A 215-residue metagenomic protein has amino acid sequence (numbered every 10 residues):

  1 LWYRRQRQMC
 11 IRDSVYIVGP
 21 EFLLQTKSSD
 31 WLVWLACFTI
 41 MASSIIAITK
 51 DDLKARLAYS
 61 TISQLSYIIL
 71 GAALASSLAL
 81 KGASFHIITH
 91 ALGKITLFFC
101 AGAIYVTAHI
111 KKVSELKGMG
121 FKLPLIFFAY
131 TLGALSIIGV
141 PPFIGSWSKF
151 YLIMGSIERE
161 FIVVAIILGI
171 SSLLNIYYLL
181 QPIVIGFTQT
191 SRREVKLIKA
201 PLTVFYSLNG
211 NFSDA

Functional and structural regions predicted by a protein language model:
L1-D13: Single conserved hydrophobic/aromatic residue that forms the stacking wall/gate of nucleotide- or nucleobase-binding
R4-R5, S28-A75: Internal transmembrane alpha-helices of multipass membrane proteins
V15-S28, I68-H86, G155-V163: Helix-coil boundary and interhelical linker segments in multi-pass alpha-helical membrane proteins
L24-T39, I87-I95: Structural signature of hydrophobic alpha-helical transmembrane segments
D30-F38, S77, M119-A129, E158-V163 (+1 more regions): Membrane-interfacial loop-to-helix junctions in multi-pass transporters
A42-I48, L132-P142: Transmembrane alpha-helix interface/packing and boundary motifs in multi-pass membrane proteins, characterized by
T61, A101, G145-G155: Re-entrant/interfacial helical elements at transmembrane boundaries that shape and gate the permeation pathway
F121-I126, S172, L180-A215: Cytoplasmic/organellar membrane-interface segments at the starts of transmembrane helices in multi-pass inner-membrane
